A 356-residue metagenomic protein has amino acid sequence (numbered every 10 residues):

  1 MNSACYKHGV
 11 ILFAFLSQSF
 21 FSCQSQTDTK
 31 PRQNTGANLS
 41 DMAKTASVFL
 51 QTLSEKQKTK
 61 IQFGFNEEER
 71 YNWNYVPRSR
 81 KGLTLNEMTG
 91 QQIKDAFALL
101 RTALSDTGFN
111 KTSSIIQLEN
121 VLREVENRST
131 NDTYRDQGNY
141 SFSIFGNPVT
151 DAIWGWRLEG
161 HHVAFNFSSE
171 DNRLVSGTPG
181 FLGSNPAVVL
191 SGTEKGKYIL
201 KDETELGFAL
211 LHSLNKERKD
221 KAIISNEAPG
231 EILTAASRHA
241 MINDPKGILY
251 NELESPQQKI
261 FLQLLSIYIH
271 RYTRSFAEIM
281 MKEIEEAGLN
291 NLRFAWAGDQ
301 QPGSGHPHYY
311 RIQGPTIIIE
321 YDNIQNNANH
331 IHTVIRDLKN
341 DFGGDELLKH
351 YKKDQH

Functional and structural regions predicted by a protein language model:
M1-Q33: Bacterial Sec-dependent N-terminal signal peptides
T27-H356: A cross-kingdom marker for long, charged
